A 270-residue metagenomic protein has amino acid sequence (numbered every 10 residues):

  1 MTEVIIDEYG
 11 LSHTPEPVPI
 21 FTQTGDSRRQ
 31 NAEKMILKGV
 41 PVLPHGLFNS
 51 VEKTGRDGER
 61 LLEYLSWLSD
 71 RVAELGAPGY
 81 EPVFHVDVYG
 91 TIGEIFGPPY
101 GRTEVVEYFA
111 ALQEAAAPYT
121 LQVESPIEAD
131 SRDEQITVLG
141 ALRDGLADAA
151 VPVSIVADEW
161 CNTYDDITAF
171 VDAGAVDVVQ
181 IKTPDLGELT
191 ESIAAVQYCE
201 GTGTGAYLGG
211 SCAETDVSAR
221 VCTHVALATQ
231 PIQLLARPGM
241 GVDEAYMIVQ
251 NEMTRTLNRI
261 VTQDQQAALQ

Functional and structural regions predicted by a protein language model:
M1-Y64: Glycine-rich, mobile lid/loop segments that gate access to catalytic sites or pores
I6-G10, L227, T262: Generic surface-pattern signal
Y9-P19, N31-G39, P78-E81, V151-P152 (+3 more regions): Short coil/turn connectors at secondary-structure junctions
Q30-K34, L112, Q270: Polar low-complexity intrinsically disordered regions
V51-A228, L235, V242-E252: Catalytic core of soluble alpha/beta enzymes
A194, A245-Q270: Structured C-terminal cap/extension of enzyme domains
I232-G241, I260-D264: Peripheral docking tails and interdomain loops at the edges of cofactor- or intermediate-handling domains
